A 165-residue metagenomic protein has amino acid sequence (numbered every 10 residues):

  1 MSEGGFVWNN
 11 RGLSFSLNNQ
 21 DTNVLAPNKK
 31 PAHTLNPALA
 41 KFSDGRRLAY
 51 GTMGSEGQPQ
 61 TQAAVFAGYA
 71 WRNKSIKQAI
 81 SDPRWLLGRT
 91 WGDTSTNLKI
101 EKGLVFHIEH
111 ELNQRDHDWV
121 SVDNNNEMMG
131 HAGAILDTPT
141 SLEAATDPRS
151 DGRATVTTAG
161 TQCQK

Functional and structural regions predicted by a protein language model:
M1-V122: Proteins synthesized as precursors that undergo proteolytic processing into mature forms
S75, W91-K165: Terminal-appendage/accessory-domain detector
